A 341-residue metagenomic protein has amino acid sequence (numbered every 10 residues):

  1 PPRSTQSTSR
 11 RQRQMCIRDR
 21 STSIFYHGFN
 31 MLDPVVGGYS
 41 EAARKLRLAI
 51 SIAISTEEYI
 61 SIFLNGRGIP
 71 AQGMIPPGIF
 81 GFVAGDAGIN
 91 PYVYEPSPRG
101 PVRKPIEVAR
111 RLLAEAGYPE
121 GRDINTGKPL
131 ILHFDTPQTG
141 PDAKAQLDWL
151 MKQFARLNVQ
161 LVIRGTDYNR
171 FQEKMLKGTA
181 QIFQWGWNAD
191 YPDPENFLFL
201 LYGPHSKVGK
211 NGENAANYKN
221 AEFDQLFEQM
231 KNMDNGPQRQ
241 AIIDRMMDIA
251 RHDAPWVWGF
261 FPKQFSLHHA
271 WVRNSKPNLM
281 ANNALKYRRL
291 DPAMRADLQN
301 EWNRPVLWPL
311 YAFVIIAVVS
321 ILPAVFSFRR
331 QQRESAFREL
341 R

Functional and structural regions predicted by a protein language model:
P1-R13, I17: Single conserved hydrophobic/aromatic residue that forms the stacking wall/gate of nucleotide- or nucleobase-binding
R10-Q14, K45, D148-L157, N169-A180: Short helices/loops that flank or line small-molecule/ion binding pockets
G37, I69-A116, Q138-Q146: Structural transition elements
R44, I106-H133: Immediate post-signal peptide segment of exported/extracytoplasmic ligand-binding proteins
R44-L48, I52, I60-F63, Q72-G73 (+8 more regions): Extracytoplasmic/peripheral linker and loop segments enriched in polar/acidic and small residues with frequent Thr/Pro
H268-N303: Long beta-strand-rich cores associated with HINT superfamily self-processing modules
I316-Q331: Alpha-helical transmembrane segments
R333-R341: Cytoplasmic C-terminal tails of single-pass
